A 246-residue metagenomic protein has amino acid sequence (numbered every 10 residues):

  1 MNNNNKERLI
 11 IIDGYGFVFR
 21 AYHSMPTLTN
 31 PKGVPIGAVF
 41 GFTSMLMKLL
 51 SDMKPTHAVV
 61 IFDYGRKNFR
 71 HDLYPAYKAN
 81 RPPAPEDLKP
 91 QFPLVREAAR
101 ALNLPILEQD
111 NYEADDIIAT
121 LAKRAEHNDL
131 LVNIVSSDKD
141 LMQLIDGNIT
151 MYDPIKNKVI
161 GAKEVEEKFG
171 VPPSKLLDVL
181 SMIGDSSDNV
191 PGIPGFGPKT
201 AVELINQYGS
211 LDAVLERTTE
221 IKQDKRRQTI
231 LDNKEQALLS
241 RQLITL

Functional and structural regions predicted by a protein language model:
M1-V59, D63, F69-D72: Non-catalytic, usually N-terminal nucleic-acid engagement modules in DNA/RNA processing proteins
N2-N5, L28-T29, A79-L246: Extended two-metal-dependent nuclease catalytic cores across DNA- and RNA-processing enzymes
N68-R70, M142-Q143: Short catalytic/ligand-binding loop motif for oxyanion handling, primarily in non-cytosolic enzymes, centered on
D72-A79: A short, surface-exposed helix-loop junction/capping segment
